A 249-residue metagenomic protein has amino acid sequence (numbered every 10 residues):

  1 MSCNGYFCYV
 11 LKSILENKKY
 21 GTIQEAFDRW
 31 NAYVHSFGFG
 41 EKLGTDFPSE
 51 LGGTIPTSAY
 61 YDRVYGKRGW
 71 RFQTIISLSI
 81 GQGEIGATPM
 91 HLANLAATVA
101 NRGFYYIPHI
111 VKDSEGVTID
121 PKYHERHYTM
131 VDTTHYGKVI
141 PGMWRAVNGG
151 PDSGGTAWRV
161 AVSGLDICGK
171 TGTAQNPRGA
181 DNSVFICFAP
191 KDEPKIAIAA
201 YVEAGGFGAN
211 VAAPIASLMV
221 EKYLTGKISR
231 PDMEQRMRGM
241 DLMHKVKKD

Functional and structural regions predicted by a protein language model:
M1-V202, L242-D249: Beta-lactam-recognizing serine transpeptidase/beta-lactamase-like catalytic domain environment
F7-Y9, F207-N210, M233: Extracytoplasmic/secreted cell-surface and envelope-processing proteins
T88-N94, V211-L218: Short amphipathic alpha-helical face segments that pack within enzyme cores and frequently flank/anchor catalytic
T118-P121, R126-H127, I215-D249: Short, gly/Ser/Thr-rich active-site loops of penicillin-recognizing serine hydrolases
V131, A204-A212: Short alpha-helix boundary/capping segments
K195, F207-A209, G226: Intrinsically disordered, low-complexity acidic/polar segments
